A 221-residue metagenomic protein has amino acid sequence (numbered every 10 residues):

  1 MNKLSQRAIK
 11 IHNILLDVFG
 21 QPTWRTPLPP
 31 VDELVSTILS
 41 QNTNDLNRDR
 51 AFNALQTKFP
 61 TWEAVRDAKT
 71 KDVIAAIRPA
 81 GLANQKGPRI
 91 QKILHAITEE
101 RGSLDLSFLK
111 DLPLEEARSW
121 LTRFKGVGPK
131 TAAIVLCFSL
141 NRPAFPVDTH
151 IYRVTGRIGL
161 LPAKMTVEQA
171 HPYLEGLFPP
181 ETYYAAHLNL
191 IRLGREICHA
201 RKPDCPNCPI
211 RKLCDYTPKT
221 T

Functional and structural regions predicted by a protein language model:
N2-T221: Catalytic cores of DNA base-excision repair glycosylases
